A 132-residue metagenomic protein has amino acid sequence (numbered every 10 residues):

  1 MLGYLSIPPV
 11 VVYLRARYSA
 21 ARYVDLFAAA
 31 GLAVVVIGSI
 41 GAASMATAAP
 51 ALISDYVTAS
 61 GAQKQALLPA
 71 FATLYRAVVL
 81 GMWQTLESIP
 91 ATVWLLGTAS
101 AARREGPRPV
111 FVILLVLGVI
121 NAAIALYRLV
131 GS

Functional and structural regions predicted by a protein language model:
M1-S132: Hydrophobic, aromatic-enriched alpha-helical segments typical of multi-pass transmembrane helices
